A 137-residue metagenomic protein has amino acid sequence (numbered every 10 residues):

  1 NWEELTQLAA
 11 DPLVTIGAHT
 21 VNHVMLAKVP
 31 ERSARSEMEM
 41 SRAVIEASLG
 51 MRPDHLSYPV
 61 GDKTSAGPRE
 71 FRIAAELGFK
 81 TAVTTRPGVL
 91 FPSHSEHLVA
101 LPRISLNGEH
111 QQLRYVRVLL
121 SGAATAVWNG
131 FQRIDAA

Functional and structural regions predicted by a protein language model:
W2-L5: Short, acidic loop-to-helix structural element flanking the phosphoryl-transfer center in phosphate-processing enzymes
Q7, D11, V24, K28-A137: C-terminal active-site subregion of NodB/CE4 polysaccharide deacetylases
T15-V24: Histidine-centered catalytic micro-motifs
